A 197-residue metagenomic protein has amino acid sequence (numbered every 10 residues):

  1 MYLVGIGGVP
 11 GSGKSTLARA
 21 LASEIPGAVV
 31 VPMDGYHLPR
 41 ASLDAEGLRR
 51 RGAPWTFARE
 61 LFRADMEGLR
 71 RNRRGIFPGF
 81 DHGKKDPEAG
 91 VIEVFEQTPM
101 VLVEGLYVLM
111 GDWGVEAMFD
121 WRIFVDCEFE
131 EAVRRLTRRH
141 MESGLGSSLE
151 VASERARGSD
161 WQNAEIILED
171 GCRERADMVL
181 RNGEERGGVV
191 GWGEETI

Functional and structural regions predicted by a protein language model:
G8: The Walker A (P-loop) glycine that initiates the GxxxxGKT/S ATP-binding motif of P-loop NTPases
G11: Walker A (P-loop) phosphate-binding loop of P-loop NTPases
K14: Conserved lysine of the Walker
L17: Hydrophobic positions on the alpha1 helix immediately C-terminal to the Walker A/P-loop
V29, L38-K84: Conserved nucleotide-sensing/catalytic segment adjacent to the nucleotide-binding pocket in NTP-handling enzymes
K85-E142: ATP-dependent NMP and nucleoside kinases share a basic, alpha-helical "lid"
M141-G191: Small-molecule kinase domains that catalyze NTP-dependent phosphoryl transfer to phosphate-bearing small molecules
